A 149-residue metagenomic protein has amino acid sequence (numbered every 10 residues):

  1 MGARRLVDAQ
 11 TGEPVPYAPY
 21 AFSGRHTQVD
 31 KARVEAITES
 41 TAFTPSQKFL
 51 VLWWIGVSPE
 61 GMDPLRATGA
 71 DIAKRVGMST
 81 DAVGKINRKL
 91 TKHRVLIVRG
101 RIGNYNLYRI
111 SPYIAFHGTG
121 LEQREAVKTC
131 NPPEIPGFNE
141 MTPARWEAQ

Functional and structural regions predicted by a protein language model:
M1-D71, W146-Q149: Short recognition helix of helix-turn-helix/winged-helix DNA-binding domains
G2-V7, K85-E147: Winged-helix/helix-turn-helix nucleic-acid-interaction surface
S40-T41, S46, G56-F116: Winged helix-turn-helix DNA-binding recognition segment
